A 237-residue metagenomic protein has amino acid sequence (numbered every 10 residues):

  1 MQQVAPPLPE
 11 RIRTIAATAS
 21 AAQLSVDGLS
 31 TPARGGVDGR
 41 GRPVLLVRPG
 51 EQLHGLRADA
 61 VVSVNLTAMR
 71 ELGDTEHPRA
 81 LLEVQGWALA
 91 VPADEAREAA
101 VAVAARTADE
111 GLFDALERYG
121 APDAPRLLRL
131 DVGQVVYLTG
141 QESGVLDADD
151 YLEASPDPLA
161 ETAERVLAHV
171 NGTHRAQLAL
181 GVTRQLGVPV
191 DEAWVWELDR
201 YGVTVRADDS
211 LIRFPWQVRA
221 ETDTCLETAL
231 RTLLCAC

Functional and structural regions predicted by a protein language model:
M1-R57: An N-terminal domain-cap segment
A19-A21, R40-R42, D59-V61, A124-L127 (+2 more regions): Short, surface-exposed beta-edge/turn micro-motifs
S25-D27, T67, R206-D208: A generic structural motif
S30, R40-R42, R79-L81, R200 (+1 more regions): Coil-to-beta-strand transition motifs
R42-L46, S63, T204, R213: General beta-strand recognition
R42-V47, V84, L89-A90, L128-L130 (+1 more regions): Short hydrophobic-aromatic micro-motifs
P49-F113, L211-I212: Short, structured beta-strand-loop surface elements
A100-C237: C-terminal edge-of-domain segments
